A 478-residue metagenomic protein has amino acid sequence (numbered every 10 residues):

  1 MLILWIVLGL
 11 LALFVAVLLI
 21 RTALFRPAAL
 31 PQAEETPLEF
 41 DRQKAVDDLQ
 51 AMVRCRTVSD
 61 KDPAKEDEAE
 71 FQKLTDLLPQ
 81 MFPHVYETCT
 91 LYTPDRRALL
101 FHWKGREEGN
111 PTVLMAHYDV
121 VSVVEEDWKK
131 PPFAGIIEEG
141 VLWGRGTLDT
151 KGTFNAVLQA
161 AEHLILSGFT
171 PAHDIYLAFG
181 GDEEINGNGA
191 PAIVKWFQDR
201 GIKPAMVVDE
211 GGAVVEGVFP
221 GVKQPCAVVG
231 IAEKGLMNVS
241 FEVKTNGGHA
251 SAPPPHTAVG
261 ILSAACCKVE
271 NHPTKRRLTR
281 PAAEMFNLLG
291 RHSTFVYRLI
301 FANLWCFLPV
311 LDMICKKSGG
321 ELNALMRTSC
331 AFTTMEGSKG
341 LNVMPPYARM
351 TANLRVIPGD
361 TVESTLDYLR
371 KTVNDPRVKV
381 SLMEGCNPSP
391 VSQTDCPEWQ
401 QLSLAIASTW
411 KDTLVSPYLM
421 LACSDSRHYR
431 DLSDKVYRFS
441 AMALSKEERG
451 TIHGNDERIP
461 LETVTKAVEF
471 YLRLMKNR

Functional and structural regions predicted by a protein language model:
W5-R145, L166-P171: Acidic/His- and Gly-rich active-site-bordering loop/insert found across diverse amide/peptide-bond hydrolases
F40, E107-G109, V215-E216, K275-K339 (+4 more regions): An extended, acidic, His-containing surface patch that forms the Zn2+-binding/catalytic region of metallohydrolases
Y118-D119, V269-T274, R370-V378: A common structural junction motif
K130, A172, I202-K203, K223-Q224 (+3 more regions): Short, solvent-exposed loop/turn segments at the edges of secondary structure
V141-G144, L148-V228: Acidic/histidine-rich catalytic neighborhood of metal-dependent amide-processing enzymes
A192, W196, N246, S251-R276: A short core secondary-structure module
A232, P253-P255, N323, G340-P345: Short, solvent-exposed beta-strand/turn "edge" segments of beta-rich domains on protein surfaces
H256, T365-V373: Short amphipathic alpha-helices in soluble, non-transmembrane regions that often serve as interface/regulatory elements
